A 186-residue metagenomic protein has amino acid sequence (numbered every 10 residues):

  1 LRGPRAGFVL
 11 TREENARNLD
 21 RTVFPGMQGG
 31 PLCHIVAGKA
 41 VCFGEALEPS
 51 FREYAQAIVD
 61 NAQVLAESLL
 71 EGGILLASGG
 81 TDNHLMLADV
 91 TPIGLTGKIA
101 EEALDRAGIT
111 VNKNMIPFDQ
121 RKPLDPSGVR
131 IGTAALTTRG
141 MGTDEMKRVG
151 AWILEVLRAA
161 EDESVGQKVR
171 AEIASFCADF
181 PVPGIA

Functional and structural regions predicted by a protein language model:
L1-T96: Active-site C-terminal subdomain of aminotransferase-like
T11-E13, P25, E45-E48, P92 (+4 more regions): Short, well-ordered loop/turn and helix-capping segments at boundaries between secondary-structure elements and domains
R17, E67, E102-D105, A151 (+2 more regions): Solvent-exposed alpha-helical segments within well-ordered globular domains of core cellular machineries
T22, Y54, D82, A100-E102 (+3 more regions): Composition- and surface-driven signal marking solvent-exposed, interaction-prone regions in large proteins
G30-P31, V111, G140, A160: Hydrophobic transmembrane alpha-helical segments of multi-pass transport and channel proteins
D60, P123-A186: PLP-dependent enzyme catalytic core of the Aspartate aminotransferase-like
V64, S68-G72, I99-A107, W152 (+1 more regions): Generic non-transmembrane alpha-helical segments
L75-G140: Conserved PLP-binding catalytic core of the aspartate aminotransferase-like
